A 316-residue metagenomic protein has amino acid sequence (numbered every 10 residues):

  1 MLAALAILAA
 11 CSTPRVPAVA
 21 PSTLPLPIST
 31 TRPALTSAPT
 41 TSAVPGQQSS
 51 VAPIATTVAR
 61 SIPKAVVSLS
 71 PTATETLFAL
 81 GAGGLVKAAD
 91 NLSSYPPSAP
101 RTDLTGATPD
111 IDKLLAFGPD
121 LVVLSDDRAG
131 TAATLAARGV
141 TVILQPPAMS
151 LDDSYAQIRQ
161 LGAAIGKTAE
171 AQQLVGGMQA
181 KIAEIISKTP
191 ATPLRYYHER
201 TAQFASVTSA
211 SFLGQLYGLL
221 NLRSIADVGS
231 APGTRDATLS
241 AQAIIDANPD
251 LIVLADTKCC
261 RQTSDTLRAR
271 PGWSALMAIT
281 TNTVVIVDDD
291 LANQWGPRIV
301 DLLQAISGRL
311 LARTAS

Functional and structural regions predicted by a protein language model:
I7-A10: C-terminal motif of bacterial Sec signal peptides marking the signal peptidase cleavage site
S12-T31, T36: Short, low-complexity, disordered segments immediately C-terminal to signal peptides in bacterial exported proteins
P27-V66: N-terminal low-complexity, Pro/Thr/Ser-rich intrinsically disordered segments that act as propeptides or flexible
I62-L77, A169-R223, R235: Basic- and aromatic-lined ligand-binding clefts that recognize polyanionic substrates
K64-D127, V140, L222-I225: A short, structured surface patch at a secondary-structure boundary
S70, D126-D127, P147, R200-A202 (+3 more regions): Short secondary-structure boundary segments
G130, Q145-Q160, P193-L216, C260-Q262: Extracytoplasmic ligand-binding site segments that recognize negatively charged/polar headgroups
D153-A163, Q172, A255-S316: Structured C-terminal subdomain patch of bacterial secreted/periplasmic proteins
